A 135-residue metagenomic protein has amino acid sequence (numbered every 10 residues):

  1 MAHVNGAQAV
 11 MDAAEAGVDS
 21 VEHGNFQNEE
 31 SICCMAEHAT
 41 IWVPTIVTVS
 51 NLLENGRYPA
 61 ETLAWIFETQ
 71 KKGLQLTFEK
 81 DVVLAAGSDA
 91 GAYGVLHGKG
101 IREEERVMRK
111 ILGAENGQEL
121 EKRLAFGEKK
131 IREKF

Functional and structural regions predicted by a protein language model:
M1-W42, A64-A85, E128-E133: Histidine/acidic residue-rich metal-binding segments in metalloenzymes
N5-A7, F26, I46-V49, G91-Y93: Active-site beta-loop-alpha junctions enriched in small/polar residues
E15-G17, M35-A36, G56-Y58, K99-R102: Short, glycine/charged-enriched secondary-structure capping and boundary segments
G17, V21, L63, G91-G94 (+1 more regions): Residues at structural and domain junctions
S31, N51-L52, G94: Glycine/Thr-rich phosphate-binding loops of Rossmann-like dinucleotide-binding domains
H38-W65, E105, E115: Active-site gating loops and adjacent loop-to-helix segments of metal-dependent hydrolytic enzymes
Y58, E68-F135: His/Asp/Glu-enriched, well-ordered alpha-helical/loop segment that forms or immediately abuts the divalent-metal
